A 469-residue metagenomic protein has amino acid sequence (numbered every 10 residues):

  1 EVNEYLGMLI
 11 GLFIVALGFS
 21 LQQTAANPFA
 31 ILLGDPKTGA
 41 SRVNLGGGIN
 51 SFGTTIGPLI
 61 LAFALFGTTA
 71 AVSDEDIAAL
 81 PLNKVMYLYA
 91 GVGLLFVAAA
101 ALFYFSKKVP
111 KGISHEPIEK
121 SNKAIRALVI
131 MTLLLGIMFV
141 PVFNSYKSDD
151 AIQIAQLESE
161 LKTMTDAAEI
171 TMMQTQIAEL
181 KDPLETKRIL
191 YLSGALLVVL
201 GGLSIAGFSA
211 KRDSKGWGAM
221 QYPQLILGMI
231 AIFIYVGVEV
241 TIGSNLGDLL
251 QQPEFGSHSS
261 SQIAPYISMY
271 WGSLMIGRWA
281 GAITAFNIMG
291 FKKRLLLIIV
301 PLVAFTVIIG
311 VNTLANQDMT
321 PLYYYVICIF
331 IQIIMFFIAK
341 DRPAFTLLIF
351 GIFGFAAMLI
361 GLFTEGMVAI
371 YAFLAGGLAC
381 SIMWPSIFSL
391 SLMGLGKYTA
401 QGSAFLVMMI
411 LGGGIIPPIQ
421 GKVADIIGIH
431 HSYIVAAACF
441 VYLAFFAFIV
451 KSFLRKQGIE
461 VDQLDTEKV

Functional and structural regions predicted by a protein language model:
F19, T38-A70, L274, G402-P417: Glycine-rich segments within core transmembrane alpha-helices of 12-TM secondary carriers
L21-D35, L246, S381-G396: Intracellular juxtamembrane helix-capping segments at the cytosolic ends of symmetry-related transmembrane helices
G57, L61-A70, A90-P117, A124-D150 (+3 more regions): C-terminal membrane-cytosol helix-exit motif in multi-pass small-molecule transporters
P58, A62-F66, T132-E179, E185 (+2 more regions): Extracytoplasmic gate region of multi-pass secondary transporters
F63-V92, S145-A155, Q176-Y191, K292-K293 (+2 more regions): A membrane-interface helix-boundary motif in multi-pass transporters
T69-M86, L102-L134, A178-P183, I189 (+4 more regions): Flexible interhelical linker loops that connect adjacent transmembrane helices in multi-pass membrane transporters
A99-K108, T313-L314, F336-K340, A437-V469: Multi-pass alpha-helical transporter architecture, strongest for 12-TM Major Facilitator/SLC carriers used
K293-I387: C-terminal transmembrane helical hairpin of 12-TM major facilitator-type secondary transporters
